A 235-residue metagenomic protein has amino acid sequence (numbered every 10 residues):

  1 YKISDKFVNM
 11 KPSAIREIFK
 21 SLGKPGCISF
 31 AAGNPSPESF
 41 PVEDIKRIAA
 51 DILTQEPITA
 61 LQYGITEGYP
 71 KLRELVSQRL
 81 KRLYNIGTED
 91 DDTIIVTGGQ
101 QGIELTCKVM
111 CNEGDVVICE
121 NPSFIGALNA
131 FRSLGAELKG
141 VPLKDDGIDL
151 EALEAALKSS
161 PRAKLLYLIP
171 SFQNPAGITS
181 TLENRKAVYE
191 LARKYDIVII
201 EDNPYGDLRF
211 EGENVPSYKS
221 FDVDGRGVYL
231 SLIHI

Functional and structural regions predicted by a protein language model:
Y1-D5: Generic N-terminal amphipathic, Lys/Arg-enriched alpha-helix
K6-G98, L105: N-terminal small-domain helix-loop-helix segment of the aminotransferase-like
T59-Y195, G206-V228: Conserved core of the PLP fold type I
D202: Glycine-centered flexible beta-alpha turn that most often forms the glycine-rich phosphate-binding loop
I233-I235: Conserved small/polar residues in nucleotide/adenosyl-binding loops
